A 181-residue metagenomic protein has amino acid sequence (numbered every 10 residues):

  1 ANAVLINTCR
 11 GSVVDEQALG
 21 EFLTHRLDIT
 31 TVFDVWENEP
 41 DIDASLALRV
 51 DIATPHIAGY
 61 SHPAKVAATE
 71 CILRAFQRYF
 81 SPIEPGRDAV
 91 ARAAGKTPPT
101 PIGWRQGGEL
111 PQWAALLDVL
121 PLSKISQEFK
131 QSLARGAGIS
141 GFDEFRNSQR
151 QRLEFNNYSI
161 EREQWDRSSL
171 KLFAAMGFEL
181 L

Functional and structural regions predicted by a protein language model:
A3-L180: Rossmann-like dinucleotide-binding domain for NAD(H)/NADP(H)
